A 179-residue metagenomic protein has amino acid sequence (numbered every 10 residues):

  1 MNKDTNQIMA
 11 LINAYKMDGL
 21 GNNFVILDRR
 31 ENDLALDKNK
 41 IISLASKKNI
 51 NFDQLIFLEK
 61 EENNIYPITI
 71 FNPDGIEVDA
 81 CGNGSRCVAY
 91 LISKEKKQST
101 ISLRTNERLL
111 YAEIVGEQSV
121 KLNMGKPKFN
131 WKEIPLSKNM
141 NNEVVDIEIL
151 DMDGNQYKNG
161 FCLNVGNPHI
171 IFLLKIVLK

Functional and structural regions predicted by a protein language model:
M1-Q118, I170-K179: A glycine-rich beta-to-alpha transition motif near the start of alpha/beta enzyme domains, typified by
L20, R104-R108, G125, L150-N155: Short strand-coil-strand connectors
F24, E133, K138-M140, H169: Solvent-exposed, flexible loop/coil residues
T69, L122, F161: Beta-strand scaffold of nucleotide-dependent catalytic cores
Y111-M124, P135-S137, N141-D146: Feature of Fe-S/electron-transfer and energy-metabolism proteins that preferentially highlights extended coupling
K128-N130: Ligand-binding beta-strand-loop-alpha-helix segment within the catalytic cores of soluble metabolic enzymes
V145-K179: Internal active-site segments that recognize and position negatively charged phosphoryl groups and nucleotide moieties
